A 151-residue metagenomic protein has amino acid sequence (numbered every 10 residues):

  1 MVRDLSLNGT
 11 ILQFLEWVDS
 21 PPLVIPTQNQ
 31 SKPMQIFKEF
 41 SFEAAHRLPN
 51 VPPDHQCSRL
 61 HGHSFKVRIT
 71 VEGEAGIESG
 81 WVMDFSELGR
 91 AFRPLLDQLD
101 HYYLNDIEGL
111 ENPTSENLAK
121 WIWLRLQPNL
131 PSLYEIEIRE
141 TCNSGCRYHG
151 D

Functional and structural regions predicted by a protein language model:
S6-N8, P52: Generic hydrophobic-segment detector
I25-D151: Charge-rich, low-complexity N-terminal segments
